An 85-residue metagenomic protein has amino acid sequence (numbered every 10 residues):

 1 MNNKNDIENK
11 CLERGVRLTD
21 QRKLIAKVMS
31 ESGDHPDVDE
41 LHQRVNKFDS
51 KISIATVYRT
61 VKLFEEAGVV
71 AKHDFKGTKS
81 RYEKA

Functional and structural regions predicted by a protein language model:
M1-G15: Short, Lys/Arg-enriched N-terminal segment that forms or immediately precedes the first helix of a structured domain
L18-D20: Short helix-coil-helix linker/hinge
K23-V28: Pre-recognition alpha-helix immediately N-terminal to the DNA-recognition helix within helix-turn-helix or winged-helix
E31-D37: Short capping segments at the starts of secondary-structure elements
D39-S50: DNA-recognition alpha helix
V57-A67: Basic amphipathic alpha-helical segments that dock to polyanions
E66-A85: Non-DNA-binding regulatory cores of transcription-related proteins, predominantly C-terminal effector-binding
